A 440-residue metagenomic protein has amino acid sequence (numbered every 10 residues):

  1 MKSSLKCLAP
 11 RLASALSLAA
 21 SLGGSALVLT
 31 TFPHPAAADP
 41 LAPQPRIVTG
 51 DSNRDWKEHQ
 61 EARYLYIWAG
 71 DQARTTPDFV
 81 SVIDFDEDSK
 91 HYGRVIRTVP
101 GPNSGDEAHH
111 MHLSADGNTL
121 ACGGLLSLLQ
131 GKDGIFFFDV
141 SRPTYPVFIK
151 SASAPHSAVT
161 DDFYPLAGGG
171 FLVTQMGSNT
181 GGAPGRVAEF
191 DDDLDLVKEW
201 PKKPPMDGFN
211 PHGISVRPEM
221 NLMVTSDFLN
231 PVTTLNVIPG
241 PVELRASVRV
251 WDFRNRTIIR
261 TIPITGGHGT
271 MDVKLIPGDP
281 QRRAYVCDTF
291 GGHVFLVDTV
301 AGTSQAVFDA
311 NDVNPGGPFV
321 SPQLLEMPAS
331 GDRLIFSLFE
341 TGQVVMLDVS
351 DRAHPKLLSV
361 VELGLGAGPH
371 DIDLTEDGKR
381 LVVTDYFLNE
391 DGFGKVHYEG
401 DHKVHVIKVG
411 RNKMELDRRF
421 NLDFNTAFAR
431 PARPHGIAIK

Functional and structural regions predicted by a protein language model:
I47-W56, P102-A115, P155-G169, P205-N221 (+4 more regions): Beta-rich, blade/repeat-based domains predominating in secreted/periplasmic proteins but also intracellular
N53-R54, H59-Q60, I67-R74, C122-D133 (+3 more regions): Short, conserved, GDST-rich strand-edge loop motifs in beta-rich repeat architectures
S81-F85, D133-S141, P184-L194, G240-R254 (+1 more regions): Beta-propeller blade signature
Y92-Y164: Blade-loop segments of beta-propeller domains
V140-P218, T233: Asp-box/WD-like beta-propeller blade repeats and closely related beta-sheet repeat scaffolds
M206-N210, I214-L347: Beta-propeller domains
G317-V406: Loop/turn-rich, solvent-exposed surfaces of beta-rich toroidal or solenoidal domains
